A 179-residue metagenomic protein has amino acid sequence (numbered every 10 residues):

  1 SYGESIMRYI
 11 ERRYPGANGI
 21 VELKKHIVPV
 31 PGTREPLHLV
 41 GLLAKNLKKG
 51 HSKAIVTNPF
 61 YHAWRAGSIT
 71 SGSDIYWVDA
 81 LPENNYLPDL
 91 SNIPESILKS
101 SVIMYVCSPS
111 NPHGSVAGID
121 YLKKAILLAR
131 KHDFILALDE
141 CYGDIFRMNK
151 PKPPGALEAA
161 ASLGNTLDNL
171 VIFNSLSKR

Functional and structural regions predicted by a protein language model:
S1-L128, G143-I145, N149-G164, V171: Conserved core of the PLP fold type I
K53, F134-I135: Short glycine-centered segments of the SAM/dcSAM-binding site in methyltransferase folds
Y105, L136-A137: Walker B beta-strand of ABC/ABC-like P-loop ATPase nucleotide-binding domains, specifically the conserved hydrophobic
F134, S162-R179: Active-site PLP-lysine loop of aminotransferase-like
E140: Walker B catalytic acidic pair
